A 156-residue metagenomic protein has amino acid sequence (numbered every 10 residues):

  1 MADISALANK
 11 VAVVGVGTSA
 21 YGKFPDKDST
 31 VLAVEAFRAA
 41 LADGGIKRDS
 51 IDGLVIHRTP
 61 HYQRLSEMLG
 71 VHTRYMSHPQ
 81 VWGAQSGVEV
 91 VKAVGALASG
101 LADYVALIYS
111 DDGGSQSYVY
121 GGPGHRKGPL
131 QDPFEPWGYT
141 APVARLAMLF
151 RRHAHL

Functional and structural regions predicted by a protein language model:
M1-V81, G95-S99, A106-L156: Conserved "HGTGT" condensation-loop signature of ketosynthase/thiolase-family condensing enzymes that catalyze
W82-K92: Short phosphate-binding loop-to-helix
